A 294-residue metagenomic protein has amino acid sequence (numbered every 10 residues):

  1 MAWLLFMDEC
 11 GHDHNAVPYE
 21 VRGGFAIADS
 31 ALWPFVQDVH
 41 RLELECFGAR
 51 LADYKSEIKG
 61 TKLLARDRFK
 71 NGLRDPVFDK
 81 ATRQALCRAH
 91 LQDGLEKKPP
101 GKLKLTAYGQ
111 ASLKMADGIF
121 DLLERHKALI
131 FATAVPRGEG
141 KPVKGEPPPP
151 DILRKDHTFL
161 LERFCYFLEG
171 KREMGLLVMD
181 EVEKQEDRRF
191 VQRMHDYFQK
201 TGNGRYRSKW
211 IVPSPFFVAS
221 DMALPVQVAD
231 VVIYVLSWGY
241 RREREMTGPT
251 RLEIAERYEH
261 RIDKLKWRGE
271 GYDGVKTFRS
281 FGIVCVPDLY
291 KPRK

Functional and structural regions predicted by a protein language model:
M1-K294: Phosphate-ester processing/binding pockets and catalytic centers
